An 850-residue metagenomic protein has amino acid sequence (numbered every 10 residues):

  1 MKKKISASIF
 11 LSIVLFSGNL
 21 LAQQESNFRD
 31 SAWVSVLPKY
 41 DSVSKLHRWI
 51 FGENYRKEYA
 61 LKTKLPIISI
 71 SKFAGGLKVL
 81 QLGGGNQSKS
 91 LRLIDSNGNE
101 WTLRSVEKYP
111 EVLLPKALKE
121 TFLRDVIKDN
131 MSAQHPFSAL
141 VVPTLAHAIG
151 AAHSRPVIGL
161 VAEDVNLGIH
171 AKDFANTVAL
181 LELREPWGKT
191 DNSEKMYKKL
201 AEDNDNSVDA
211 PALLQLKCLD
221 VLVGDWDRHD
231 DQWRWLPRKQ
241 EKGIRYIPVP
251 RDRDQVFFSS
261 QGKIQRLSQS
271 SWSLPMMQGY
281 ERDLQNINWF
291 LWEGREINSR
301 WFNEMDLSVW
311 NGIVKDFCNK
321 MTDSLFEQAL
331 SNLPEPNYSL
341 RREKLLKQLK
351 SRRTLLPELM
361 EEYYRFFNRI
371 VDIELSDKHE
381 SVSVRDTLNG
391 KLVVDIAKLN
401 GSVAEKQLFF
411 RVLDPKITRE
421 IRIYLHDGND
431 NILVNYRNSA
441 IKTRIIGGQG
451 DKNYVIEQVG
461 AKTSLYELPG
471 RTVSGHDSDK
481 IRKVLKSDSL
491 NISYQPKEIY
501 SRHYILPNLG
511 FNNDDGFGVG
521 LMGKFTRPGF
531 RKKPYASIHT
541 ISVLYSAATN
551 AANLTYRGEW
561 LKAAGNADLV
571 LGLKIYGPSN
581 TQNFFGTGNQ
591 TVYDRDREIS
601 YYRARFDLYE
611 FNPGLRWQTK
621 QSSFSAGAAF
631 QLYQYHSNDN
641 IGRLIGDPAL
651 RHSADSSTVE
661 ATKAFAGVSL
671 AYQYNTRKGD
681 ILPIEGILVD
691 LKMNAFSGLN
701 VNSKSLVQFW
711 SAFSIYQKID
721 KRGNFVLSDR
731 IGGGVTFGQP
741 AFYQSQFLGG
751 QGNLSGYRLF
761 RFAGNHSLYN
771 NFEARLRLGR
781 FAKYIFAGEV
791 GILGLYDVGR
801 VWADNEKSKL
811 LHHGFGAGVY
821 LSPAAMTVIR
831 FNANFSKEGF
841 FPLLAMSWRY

Functional and structural regions predicted by a protein language model:
I67-Y197, G224-D225, R245-I287, V412-L413: Conserved ATP-binding subdomain of kinase catalytic cores across diverse folds
N130-S132, P237-F410, P415-R422, G428 (+1 more regions): C-terminal catalytic region of ATP-dependent kinase domains
Q261, V434-N435, I446, N453-V570 (+7 more regions): Outer-membrane beta-barrel initiation region
E498-I499, T555, F584-F585, R595-Y601 (+3 more regions): C-terminal outer-membrane beta-barrel translocator/porin domains of Gram-negative envelope proteins and their
P507, H539-V543, L569-L573, A626-A628 (+7 more regions): Membrane-embedded beta-strand positions of outer-membrane beta-barrel proteins
L509-D515, F525-R527, V543-T549, K562 (+12 more regions): Transmembrane beta-strands of outer-membrane beta-barrel pores
F517, R527-Y609, A628, L632-A649: A subset of solvent-exposed loop/turn segments in beta-rich extracellular surface proteins, enriched in glycine
V819-L821, G839-Y850: Outer-membrane beta-barrel "beta-signal"
